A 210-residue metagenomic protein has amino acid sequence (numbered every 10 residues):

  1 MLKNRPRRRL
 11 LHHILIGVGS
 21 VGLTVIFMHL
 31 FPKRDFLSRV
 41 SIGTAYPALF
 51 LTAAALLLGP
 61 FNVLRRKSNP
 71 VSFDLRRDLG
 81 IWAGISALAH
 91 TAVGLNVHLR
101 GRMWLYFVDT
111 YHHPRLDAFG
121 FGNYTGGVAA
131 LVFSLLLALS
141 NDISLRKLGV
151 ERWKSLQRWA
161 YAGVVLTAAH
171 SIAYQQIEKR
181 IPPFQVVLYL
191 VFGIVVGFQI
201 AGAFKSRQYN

Functional and structural regions predicted by a protein language model:
M1-N210: Membrane-embedded alpha-helical bundles that constitute the cytochrome b-like, heme-associated redox core of multi-pass
